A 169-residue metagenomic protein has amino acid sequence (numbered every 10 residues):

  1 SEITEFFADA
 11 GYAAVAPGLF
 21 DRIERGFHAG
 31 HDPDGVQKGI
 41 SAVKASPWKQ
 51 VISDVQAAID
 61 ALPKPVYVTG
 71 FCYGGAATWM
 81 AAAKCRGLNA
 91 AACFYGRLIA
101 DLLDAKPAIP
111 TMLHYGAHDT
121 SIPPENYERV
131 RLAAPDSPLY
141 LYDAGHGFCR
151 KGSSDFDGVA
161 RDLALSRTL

Functional and structural regions predicted by a protein language model:
S1-L169: N-terminal cap/leader regions of alpha/beta-hydrolase-fold enzymes, predominantly small-molecule hydrolases
